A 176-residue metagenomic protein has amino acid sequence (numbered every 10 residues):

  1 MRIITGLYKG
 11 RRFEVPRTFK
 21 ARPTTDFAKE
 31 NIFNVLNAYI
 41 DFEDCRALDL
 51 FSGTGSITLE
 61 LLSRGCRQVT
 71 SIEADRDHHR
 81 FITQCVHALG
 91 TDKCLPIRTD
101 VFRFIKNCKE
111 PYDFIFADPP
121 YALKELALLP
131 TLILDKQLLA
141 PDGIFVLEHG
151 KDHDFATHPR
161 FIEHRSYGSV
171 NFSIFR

Functional and structural regions predicted by a protein language model:
M1-R176: Class I S-adenosyl-L-methionine-dependent methyltransferase catalytic core
